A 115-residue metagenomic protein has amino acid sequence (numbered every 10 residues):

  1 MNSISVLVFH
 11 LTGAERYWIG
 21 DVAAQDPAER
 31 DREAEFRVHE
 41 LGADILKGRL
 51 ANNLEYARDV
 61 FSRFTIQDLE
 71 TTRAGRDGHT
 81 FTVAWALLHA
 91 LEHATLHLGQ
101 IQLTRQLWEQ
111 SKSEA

Functional and structural regions predicted by a protein language model:
M1-E35, G75-A115: Short, contiguous alpha-helical
V38-A74, T82-A94: Acidic/histidine-rich alpha-helical segments that form the ligand environment of transition-metal centers
